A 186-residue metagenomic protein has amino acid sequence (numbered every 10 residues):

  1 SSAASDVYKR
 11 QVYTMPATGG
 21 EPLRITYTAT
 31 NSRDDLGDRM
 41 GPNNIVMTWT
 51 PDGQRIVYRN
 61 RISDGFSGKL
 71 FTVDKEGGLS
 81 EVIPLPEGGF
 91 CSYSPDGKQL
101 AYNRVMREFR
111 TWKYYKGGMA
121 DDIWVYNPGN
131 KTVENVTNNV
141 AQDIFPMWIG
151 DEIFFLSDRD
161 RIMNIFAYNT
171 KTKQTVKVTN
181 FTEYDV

Functional and structural regions predicted by a protein language model:
S1-Y8: Short, small-residue-biased leader/transition segments that mark boundaries at the very start of proteins
S5, G53-I56, L100, I153-F154: Hydrophobic beta-strand positions that form the internal "hydrophobic ladder" of WD40/Gbeta-like beta-propeller blades
S5, L36, Y58-G65, Y102-M119: Short, conserved, GDST-rich strand-edge loop motifs in beta-rich repeat architectures
K9-Y13, G65-F71, R110-Y114, M119-I123 (+1 more regions): Structural motif
P16-G20, D74-G78, N127-K131, N169-K173: Short loop/turn segments that connect beta-strands within beta-propeller blades
L23-T26, S32-G37, L79-I83, T132-T137 (+1 more regions): A short beta-strand motif characteristic of beta-propeller blades
T28-D34, L85-C91, N139-I144, F181-V186: Short coil/turn segments at the loop-to-beta-strand junctions that recur within blades of beta-propeller repeat folds
P51-D52, P95-D96, W148-G150: Residue-level detector of Asp-centered blade-edge/turn motifs that repeat once per structural unit in beta-propeller
